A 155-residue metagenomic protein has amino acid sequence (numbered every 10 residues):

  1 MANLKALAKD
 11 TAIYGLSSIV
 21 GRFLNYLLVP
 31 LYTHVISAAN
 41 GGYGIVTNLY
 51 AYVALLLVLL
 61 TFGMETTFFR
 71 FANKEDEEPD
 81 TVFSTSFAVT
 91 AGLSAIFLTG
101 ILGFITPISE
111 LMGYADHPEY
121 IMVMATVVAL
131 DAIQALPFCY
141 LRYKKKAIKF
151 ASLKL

Functional and structural regions predicted by a protein language model:
M1, L24, S109-E110: Localized chelating/binding microdomains that coordinate divalent metal ions or stabilize phosphate-bearing
N3-T11, T47-N48, P79-F83, D116-H117: Primarily residues marking transmembrane-helix entry/exit sites
L4-K5, T33-Y43, L56-T90, I108-S109 (+1 more regions): Transmembrane-helix boundary and interhelical linker motifs in polytopic inner-membrane proteins
A6-E65, S94-L102, V127: Signature of the first transmembrane helix
L7, L57, A88-L155: Hydrophobic transmembrane helix module of multi-pass membrane transport proteins
D10, L28-P30, H34, V46-T47 (+4 more regions): Residue-level signal for functionally critical sites in structured catalytic/ligand-binding pockets
Y14, S18-V20, E75, V89 (+1 more regions): Short alpha-helical scaffold segments that flank and stabilize functional sites
